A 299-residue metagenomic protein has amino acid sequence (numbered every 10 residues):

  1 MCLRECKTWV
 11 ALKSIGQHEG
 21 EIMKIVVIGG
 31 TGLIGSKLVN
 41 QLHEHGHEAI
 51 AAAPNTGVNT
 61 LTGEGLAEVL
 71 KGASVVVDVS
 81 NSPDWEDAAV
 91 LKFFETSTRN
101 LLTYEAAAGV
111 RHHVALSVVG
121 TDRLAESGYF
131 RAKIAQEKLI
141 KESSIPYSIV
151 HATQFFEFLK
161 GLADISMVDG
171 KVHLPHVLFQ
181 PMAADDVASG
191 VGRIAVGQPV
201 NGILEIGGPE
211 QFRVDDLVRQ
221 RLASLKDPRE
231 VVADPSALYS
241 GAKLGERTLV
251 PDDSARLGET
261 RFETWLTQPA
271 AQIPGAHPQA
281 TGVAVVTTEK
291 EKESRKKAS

Functional and structural regions predicted by a protein language model:
C6-I22: Short, Lys/Arg-enriched N-terminal segments with co-localized hydrophobic residues within the first ~10-30 amino acids
K24-H43: N-terminal Rossmann NAD(P)H-binding glycine-rich loop of SDR-like oxidoreductase domains
E44-A108, V119-G128: NAD(P)H-binding glycine-rich loop region in Rossmannoid oxidoreductase-like domains and their noncatalytic homologs
G109-H112, S117, A135-F158, I165: Conserved beta-loop-beta element that borders a ligand/cofactor-binding pocket
Y147-S148, G161-M182, D186, E205: A conserved pocket-lining segment of Rossmann-fold NAD(P)-dependent short-chain dehydrogenase/reductase
E157-A163, V168-D169, I194-L204, E210 (+1 more regions): Glycine/proline-rich active-site loop of Rossmann-fold NAD(P)-dependent oxidoreductases
L178-D185, I206-A223: Substrate-binding strand-loop-helix patch in Rossmann-like NAD(P)-dependent oxidoreductase/epimerase domains
V218-K292, K296-A298: Mobile cap/lid helix-loop segments that border enzyme active or cofactor-binding sites and regulate substrate access
